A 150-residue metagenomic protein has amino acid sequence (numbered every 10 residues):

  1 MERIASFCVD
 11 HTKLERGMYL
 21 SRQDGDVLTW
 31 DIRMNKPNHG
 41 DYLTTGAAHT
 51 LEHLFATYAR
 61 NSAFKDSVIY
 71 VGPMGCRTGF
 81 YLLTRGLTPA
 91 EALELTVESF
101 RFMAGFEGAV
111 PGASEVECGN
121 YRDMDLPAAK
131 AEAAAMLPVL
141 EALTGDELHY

Functional and structural regions predicted by a protein language model:
M1-T29, R60-P73, R77-Y81, M136: Non-catalytic beta-strand/loop surface segments
T12, G17, G40, T88-A90: Residues in flexible loops and secondary-structure boundaries
V27-N61, Y70-V71: Active/ligand-binding-proximal structured segments within catalytic/core domains that scaffold catalytic residues
N35, M74, R85: An acidic- and aromatic-residue-enriched active-site/binding cleft used to recognize and process polar
Y42-A47, V68, L83-E91: Short coil/turn segments at secondary-structure boundaries
L51, F55, C76-T78, A92-S99: Generic hydrophobic, aliphatic-rich segments that mediate packing or membrane embedding
L54, Y58-A63, S99-F102, F106: Generic non-transmembrane alpha-helical segments
L83-Y150: Acidic/histidine-enriched segments that form metal/cofactor-coordinating and catalytic pocket/exosite environments
